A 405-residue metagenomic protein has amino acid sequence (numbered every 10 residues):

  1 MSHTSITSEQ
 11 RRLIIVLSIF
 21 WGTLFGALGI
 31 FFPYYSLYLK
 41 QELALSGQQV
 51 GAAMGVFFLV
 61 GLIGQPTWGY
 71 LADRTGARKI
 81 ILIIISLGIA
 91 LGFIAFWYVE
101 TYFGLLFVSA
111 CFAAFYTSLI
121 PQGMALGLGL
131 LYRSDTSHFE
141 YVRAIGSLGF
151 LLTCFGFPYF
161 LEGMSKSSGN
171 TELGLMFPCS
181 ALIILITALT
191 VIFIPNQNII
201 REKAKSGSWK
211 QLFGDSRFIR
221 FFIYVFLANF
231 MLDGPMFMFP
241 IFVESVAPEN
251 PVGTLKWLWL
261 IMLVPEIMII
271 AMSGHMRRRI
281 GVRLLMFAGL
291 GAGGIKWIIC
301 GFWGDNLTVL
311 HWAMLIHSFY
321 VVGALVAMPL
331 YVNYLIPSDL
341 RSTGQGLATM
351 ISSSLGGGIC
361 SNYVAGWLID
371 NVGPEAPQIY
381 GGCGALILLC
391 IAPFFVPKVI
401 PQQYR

Functional and structural regions predicted by a protein language model:
S2-R11, I194-V225: Juxtamembrane intracellular "pre-TM" segments in multi-pass secondary transporters
I6-F58, F218-E249, T254-L255: Helix-loop boundary and gating motifs at the non-cytosolic
A52-Y70, L260-M272, C360: Central cavity-lining transmembrane alpha-helices of secondary-active solute carriers, predominantly the Major
I63-A77, L161-E162, I269-V282, I369: Helix-to-loop junctions at the C-terminal end of transmembrane segments in multipass secondary transporters
I80-I94, L284-I299: Structural signature of the two symmetry-related core transmembrane helices
W97, I183-N196, I379-R405: Multi-pass alpha-helical transporter architecture, strongest for 12-TM Major Facilitator/SLC carriers used
A110-I145: Cytoplasmic helix-loop-helix junction between adjacent transmembrane helices in 12-TM secondary transporters
Y159-L182, V364-L386: A membrane-interface helix-boundary motif in multi-pass transporters
